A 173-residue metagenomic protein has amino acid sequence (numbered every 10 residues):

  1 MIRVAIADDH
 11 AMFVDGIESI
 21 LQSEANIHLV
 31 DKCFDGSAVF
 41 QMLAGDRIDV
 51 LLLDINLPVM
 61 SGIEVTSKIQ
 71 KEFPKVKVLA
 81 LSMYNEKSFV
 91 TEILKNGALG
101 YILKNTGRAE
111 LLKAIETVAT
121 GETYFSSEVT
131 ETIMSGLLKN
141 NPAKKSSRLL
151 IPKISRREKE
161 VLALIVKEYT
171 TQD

Functional and structural regions predicted by a protein language model:
N26-F34, M42: Short hydrophobic/Thr-rich beta-strand motif most characteristic of the beta2 strand and flanking loop of CheY-like
D35, S61-E64: Acidic catalytic/metal-coordinating carboxylates
L53, P58: The feature encodes the CheY-like receiver
I63-K75: Short amphipathic alpha-helix used as the core "switch/output" element in two-component signaling
S88, T106-A119, S127-I133: C-terminal output helix
S135-L164: Regulatory hinge/linker segments at domain boundaries that couple sensory/effector modules to output domains
